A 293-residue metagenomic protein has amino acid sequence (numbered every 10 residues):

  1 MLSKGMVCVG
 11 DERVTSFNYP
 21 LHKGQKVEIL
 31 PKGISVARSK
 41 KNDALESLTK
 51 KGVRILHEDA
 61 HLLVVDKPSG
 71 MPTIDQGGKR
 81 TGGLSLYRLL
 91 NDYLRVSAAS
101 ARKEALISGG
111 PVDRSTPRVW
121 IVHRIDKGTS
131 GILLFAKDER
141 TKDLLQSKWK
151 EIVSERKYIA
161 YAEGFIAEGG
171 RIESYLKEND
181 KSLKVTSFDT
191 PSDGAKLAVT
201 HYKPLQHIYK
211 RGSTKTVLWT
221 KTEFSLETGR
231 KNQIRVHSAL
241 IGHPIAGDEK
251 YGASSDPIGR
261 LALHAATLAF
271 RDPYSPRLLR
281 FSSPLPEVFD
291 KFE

Functional and structural regions predicted by a protein language model:
M1-E293: RNA pseudouridine synthases
